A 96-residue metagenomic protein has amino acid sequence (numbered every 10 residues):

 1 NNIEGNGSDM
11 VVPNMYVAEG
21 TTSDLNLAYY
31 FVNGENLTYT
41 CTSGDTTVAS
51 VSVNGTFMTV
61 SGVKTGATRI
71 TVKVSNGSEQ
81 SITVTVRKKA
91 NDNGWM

Functional and structural regions predicted by a protein language model:
N1-M96: Extracytoplasmic soluble-region selector
